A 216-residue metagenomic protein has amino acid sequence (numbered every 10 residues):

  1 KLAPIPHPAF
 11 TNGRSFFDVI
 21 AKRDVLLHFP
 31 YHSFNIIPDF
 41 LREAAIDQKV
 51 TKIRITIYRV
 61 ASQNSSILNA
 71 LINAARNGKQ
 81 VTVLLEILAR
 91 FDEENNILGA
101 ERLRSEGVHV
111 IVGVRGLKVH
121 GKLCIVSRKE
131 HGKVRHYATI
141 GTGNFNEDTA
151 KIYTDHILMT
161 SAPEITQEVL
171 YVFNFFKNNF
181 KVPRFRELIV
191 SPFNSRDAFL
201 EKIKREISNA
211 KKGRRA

Functional and structural regions predicted by a protein language model:
K1-A216: N-terminal localization/anchoring segments of enzymes in phospholipid and broader phosphate metabolism
